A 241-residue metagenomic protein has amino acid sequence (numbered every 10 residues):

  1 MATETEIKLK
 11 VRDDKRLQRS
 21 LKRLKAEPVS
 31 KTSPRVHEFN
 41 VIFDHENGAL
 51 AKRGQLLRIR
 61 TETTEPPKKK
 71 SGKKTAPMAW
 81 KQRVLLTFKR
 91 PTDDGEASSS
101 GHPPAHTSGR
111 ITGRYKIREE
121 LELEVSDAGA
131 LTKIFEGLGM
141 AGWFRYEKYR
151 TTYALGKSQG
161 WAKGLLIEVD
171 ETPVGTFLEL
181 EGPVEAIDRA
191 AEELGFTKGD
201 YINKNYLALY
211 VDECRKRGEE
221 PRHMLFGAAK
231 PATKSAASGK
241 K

Functional and structural regions predicted by a protein language model:
M1-H102, H106-G164, D200-K241: N-terminal strand-loop-strand beta-hairpin
E136-L138, I167-V174: A contiguous pocket-lining binding segment that forms or flanks enzyme active sites
D170, P183-E192: Positively charged, low-complexity, intrinsically disordered RNA-binding extensions
D188-I202: Long, well-ordered alpha-helical scaffolding segments within enzyme catalytic domains, especially pronounced
